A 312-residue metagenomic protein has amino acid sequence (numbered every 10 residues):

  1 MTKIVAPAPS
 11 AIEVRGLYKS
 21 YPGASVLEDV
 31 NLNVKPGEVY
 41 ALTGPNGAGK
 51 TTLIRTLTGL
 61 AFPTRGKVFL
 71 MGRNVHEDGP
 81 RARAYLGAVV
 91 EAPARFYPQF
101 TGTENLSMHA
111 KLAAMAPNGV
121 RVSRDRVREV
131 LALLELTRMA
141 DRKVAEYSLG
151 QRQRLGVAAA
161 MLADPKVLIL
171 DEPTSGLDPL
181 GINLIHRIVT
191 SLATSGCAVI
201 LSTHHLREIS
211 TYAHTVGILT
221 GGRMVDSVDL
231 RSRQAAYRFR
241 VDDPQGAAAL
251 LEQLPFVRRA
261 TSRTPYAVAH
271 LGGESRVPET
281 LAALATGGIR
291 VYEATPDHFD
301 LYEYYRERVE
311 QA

Functional and structural regions predicted by a protein language model:
T43-P45: The feature captures the beta-strand-to-loop junction immediately N-terminal to the Walker
T58: Helix-to-loop junction immediately C-terminal to a conserved catalytic motif
G66-E77, R81-A82: Conserved ABC transporter NBD signature motif
S107, K111-A114, R121-M139: Conserved ABC ATPase "signature" region
L168-E172: Catalytic Walker B motif of ABC-type/P-loop ATPase nucleotide-binding domains
H186-L271: ABC transporter nucleotide-binding domain
A236-R308, A312: Short, charged/small-residue-rich alpha-helical element at the C-terminal edge of ABC transporter nucleotide-binding
